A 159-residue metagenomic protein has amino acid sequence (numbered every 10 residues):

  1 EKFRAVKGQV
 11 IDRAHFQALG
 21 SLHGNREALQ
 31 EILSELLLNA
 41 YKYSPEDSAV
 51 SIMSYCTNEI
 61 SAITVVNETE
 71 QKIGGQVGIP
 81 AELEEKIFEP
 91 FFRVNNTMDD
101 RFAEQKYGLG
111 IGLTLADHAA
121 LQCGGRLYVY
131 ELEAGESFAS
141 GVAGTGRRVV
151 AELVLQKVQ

Functional and structural regions predicted by a protein language model:
S21-G24: Conserved micro-motifs of the catalytic ATP-binding
L29-Q30: A residue-level detector for a conserved hydrophobic packing site within the catalytic ATP-binding domain
A40-Y41: Short helix-loop "hinge" at the ATP-lid/N-box region of the Bergerat-fold HATPase_c
A49-E59, V66: Short beta-strand/loop element within the Bergerat-fold HATPase_c
G74-R93, D99: Short conserved segment of the HATPase_c
D100-A116: Glycine-rich phosphate-binding loop
